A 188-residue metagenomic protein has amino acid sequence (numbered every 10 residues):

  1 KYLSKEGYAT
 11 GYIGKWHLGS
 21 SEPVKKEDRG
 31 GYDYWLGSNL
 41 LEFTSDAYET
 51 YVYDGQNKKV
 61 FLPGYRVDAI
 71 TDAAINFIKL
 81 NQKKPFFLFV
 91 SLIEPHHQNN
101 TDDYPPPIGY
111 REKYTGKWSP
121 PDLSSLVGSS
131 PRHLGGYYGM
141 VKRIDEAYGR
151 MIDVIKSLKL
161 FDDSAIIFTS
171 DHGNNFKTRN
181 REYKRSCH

Functional and structural regions predicted by a protein language model:
K1-H188: Formylglycine-dependent sulfatase
